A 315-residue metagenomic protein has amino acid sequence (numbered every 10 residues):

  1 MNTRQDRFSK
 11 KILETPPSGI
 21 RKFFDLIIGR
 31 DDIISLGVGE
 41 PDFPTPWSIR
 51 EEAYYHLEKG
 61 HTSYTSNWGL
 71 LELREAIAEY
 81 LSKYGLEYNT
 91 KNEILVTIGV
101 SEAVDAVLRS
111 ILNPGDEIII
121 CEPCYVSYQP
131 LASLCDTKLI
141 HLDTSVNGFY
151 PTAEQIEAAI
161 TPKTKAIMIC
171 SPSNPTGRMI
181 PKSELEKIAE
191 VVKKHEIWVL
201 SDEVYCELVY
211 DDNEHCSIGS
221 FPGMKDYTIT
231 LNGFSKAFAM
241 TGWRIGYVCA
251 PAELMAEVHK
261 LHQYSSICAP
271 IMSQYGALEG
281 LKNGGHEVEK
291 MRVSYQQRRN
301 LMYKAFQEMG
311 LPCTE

Functional and structural regions predicted by a protein language model:
T3-R4, S9-G99, A106, G280-N283 (+2 more regions): N-terminal small-domain helix-loop-helix segment of the aminotransferase-like
R30, C135, K194-H195, M309: Helix C-cap/helix->beta junction micro-motif
P46, Y227-E315: PLP-dependent aminotransferase class I/II
Y88-I94, P114-E117, K163, K225-T228: Short acidic capping loops at alpha-helix termini that bridge into adjacent secondary structure
S110-A132: Conserved PLP-anchoring active-site segment centered on the Schiff-base-forming lysine
D116, T137, K194-W198, M224-D226: A short helix->loop->beta-strand "cap" motif at the edges of active sites that frequently abuts
T144-D211: Active-site phosphate-binding strand-loop segment of PLP-dependent enzymes
